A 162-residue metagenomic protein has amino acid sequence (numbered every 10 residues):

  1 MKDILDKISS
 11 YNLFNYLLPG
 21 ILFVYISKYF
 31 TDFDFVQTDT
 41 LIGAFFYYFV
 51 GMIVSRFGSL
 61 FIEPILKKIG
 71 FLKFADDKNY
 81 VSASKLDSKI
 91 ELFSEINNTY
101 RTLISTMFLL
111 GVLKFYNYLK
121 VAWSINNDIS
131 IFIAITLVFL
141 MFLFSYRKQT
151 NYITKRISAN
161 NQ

Functional and structural regions predicted by a protein language model:
M1-D76: N-terminal first transmembrane alpha-helix
M1-I8, Y146-Q162: Cytosolic/matrix-facing juxtamembrane and C-terminal tails of multi-pass cellular membrane proteins
D6, V81-F115: Loop-to-transmembrane boundary segments
F33-Y47, Y116-T136: Hydrophobic alpha-helical transmembrane segments
F46, V50-I53, L137-S145: Hydrophobic alpha-helical membrane-associated segments
S59-K67, Y118-V121, Y152-K155, A159: Perimembrane helix-loop junctions in membrane proteins
K67-L86, N160-Q162: Juxtamembrane inter-helical linkers in multi-pass membrane proteins
T102-N117, I129-S130, A134, V138-L143: Alpha-helical transmembrane segments and immediately adjacent membrane-interfacial amphipathic helices
